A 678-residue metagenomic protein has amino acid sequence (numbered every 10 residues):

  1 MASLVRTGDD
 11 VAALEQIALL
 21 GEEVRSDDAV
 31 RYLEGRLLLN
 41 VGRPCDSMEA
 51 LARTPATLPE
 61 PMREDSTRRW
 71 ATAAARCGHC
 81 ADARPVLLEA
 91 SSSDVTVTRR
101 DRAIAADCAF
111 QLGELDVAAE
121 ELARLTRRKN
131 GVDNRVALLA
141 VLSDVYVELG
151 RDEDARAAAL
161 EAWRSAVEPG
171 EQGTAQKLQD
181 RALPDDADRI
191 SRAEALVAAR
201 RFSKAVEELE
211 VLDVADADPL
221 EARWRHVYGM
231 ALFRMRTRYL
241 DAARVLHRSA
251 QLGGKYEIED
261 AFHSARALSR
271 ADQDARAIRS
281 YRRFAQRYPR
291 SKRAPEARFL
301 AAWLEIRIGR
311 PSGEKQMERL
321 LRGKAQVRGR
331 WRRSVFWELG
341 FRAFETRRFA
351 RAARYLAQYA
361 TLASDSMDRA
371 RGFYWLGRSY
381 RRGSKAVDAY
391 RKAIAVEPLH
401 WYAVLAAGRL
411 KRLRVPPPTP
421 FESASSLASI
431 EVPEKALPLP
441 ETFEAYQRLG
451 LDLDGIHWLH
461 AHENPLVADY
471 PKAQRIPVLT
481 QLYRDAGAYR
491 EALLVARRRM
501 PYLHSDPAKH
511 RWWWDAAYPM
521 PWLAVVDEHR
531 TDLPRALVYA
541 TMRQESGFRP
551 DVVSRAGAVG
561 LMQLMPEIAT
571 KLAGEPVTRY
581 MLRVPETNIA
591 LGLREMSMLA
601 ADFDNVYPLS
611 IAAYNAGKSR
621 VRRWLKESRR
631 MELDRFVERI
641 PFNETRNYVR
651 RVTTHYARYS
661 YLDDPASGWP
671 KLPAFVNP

Functional and structural regions predicted by a protein language model:
M1-E15, L19, L33, D188-E207 (+2 more regions): Alpha-helical segment of the N-proximal tetratricopeptide repeat
A2, R36, T72, D107 (+9 more regions): Residue-level recognition of tetratricopeptide repeat
T7, V41, C77, L112 (+9 more regions): Structural motif corresponding to the intra-repeat A-B loop/turn of tetratricopeptide repeats
D10, P44-C45, C80, L115 (+9 more regions): TPR-repeat structural position
A13, S47, A83, A118 (+9 more regions): Single-residue signature of alpha-solenoid repeat helices
L20-D28, L51-D65, A90-R100, L125-A137 (+10 more regions): Short solvent-exposed coil/turn linkers within tandem alpha-helical repeat scaffolds
F262, D272, R276, R282 (+12 more regions): Catalytic glycan-binding domains that act on GlcNAc-containing polysaccharides
